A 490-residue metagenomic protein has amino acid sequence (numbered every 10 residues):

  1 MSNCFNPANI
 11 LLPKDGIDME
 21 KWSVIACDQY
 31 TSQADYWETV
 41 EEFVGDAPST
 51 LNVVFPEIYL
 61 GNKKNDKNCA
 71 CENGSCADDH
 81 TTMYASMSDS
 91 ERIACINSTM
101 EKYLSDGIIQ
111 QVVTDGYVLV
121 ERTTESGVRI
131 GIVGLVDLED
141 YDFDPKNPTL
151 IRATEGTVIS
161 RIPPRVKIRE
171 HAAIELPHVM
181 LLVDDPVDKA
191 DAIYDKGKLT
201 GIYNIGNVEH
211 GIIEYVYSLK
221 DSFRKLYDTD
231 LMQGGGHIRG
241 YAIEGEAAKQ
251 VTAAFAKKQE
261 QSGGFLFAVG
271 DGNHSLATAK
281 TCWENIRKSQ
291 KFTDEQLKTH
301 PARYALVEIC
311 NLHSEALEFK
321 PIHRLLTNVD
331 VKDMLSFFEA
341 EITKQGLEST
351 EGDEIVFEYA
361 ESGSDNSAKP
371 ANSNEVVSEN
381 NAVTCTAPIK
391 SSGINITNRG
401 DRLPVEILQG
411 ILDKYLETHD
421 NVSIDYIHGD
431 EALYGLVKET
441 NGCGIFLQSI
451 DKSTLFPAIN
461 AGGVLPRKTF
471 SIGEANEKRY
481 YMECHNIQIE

Functional and structural regions predicted by a protein language model:
M1-L226, T454-L455, I459, C484: N-terminal extension/subdomain marker
S2-A47, V53, K64, C71-G74 (+2 more regions): Long, compositionally biased intrinsically disordered regions
V166-H171, Q259, L266, E295-Q296: A generic local secondary-structure boundary/capping motif
L182, V269-G270, E308, F446-Q448: Short beta-strand segments
T229-V251: Portal/gating segments that form or line small-molecule/metal binding sites
A247-Q290: Active-site beta-strand/loop microenvironment that shapes enzyme catalytic pockets
F292-D330: Class I SAM-dependent methyltransferase SAM-binding "motif I" and its flanking Rossmann-like core
S349-E351, V356-S362: Long, charge-rich alpha-helical interaction segments
